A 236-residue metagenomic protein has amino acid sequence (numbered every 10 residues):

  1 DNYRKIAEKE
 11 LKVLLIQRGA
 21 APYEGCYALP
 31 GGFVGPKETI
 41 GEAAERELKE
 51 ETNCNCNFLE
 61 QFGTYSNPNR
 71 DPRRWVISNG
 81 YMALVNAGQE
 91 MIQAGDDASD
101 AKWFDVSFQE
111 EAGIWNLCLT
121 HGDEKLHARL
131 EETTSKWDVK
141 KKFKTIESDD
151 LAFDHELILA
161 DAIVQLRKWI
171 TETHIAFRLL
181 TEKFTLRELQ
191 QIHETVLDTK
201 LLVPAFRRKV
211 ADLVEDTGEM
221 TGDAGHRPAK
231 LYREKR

Functional and structural regions predicted by a protein language model:
D1-A28, G41, C56: N-terminal strand-loop-strand
Y3-I6, V34-F58, F62-A176, E194 (+1 more regions): Unchanged
L15-Q17, M82-L84, L231-R233: Short, well-ordered beta-strand micro-motif
F177-H193: Short acidic, hydrophobic short linear motifs in intrinsically disordered regions
E182-F184, R207-L213, D223-R227: Small/polar glycine-rich anion-binding or flexible loop at a beta-alpha turn
V196-G218: Charge-enriched amphipathic alpha-helical scaffolds
V214-R236: Long, intrinsically disordered, low-complexity Ser/Thr/Pro-rich regulatory/activation regions of nuclear proteins
